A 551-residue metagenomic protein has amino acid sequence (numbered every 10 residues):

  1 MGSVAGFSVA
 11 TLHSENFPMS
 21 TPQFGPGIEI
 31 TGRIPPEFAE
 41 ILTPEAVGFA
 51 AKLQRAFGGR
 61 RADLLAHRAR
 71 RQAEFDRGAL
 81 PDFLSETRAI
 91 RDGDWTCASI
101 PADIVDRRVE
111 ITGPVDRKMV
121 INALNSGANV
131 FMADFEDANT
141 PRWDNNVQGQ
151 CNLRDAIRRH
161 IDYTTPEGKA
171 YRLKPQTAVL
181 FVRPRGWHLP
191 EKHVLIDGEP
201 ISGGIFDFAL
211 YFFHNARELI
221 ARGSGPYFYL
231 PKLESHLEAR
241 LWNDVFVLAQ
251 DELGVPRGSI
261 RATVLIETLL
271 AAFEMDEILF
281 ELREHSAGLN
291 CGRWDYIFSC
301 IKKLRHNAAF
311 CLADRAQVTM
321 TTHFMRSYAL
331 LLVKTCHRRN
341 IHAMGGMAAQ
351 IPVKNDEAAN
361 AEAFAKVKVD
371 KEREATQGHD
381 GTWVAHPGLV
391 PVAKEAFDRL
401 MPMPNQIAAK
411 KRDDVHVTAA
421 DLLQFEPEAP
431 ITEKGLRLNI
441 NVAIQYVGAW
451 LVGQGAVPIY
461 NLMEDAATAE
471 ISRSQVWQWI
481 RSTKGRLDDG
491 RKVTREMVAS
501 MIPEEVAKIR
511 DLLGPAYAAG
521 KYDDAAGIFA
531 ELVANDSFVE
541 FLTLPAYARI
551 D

Functional and structural regions predicted by a protein language model:
G6-P18: Short, Lys/Arg-enriched N-terminal segments with co-localized hydrophobic residues within the first ~10-30 amino acids
S20-D551: Expand to "…catalyze enediolate/carbanion chemistry for C-C bond making/breaking, isomerization, decarboxylation
